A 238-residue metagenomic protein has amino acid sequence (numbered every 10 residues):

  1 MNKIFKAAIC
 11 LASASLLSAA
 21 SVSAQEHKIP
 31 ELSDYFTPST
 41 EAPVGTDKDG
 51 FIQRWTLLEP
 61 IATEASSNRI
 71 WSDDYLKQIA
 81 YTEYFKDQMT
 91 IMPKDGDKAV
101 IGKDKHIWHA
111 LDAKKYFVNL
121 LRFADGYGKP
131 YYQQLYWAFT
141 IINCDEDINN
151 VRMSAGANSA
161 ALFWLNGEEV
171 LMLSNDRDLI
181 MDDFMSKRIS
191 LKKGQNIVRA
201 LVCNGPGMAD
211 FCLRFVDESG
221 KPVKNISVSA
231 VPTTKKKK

Functional and structural regions predicted by a protein language model:
M1-A7: Positively charged n-region of N-terminal signal peptides that target proteins for export
A8-A19: Bacterial N-terminal signal peptides
A24-V118, L201-K238: Accessory carbohydrate-binding/adhesion or oligomerization-edge regions at the termini of glycan-active proteins
R122-G126, W137-F139, D182-S186: Short structured motifs
P130-N143: Short beta-strands within extracellular/lumenal beta-sheet-rich domains
C144, M153-A157, V202-N204: Non-cytosolic beta-sheet module surface loops
N149-W164, V198: Aromatic-lined ligand-binding clefts that engage carbohydrates, nucleic acids, or primary amines
L165-L213: Beta-strand-rich ligand-recognition modules
